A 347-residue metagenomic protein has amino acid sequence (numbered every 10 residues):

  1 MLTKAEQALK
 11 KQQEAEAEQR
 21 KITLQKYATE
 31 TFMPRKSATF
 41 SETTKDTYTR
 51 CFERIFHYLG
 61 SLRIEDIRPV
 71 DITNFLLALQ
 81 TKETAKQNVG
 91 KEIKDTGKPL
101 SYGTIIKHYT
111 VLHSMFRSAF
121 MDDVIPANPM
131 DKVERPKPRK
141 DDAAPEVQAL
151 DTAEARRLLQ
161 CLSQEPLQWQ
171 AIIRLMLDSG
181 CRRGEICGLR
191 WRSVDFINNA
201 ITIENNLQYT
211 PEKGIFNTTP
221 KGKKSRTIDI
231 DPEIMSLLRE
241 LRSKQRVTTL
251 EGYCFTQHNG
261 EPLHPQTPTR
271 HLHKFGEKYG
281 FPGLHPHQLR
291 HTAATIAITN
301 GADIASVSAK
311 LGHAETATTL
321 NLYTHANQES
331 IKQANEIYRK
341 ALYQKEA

Functional and structural regions predicted by a protein language model:
M1-D66, V70-T73, S243-L250: N-terminal DNA-binding module of tyrosine recombinases/phage integrases
L62-Q80, D131-P136: Short, conserved phosphate-binding/catalytic loop or strand-edge motifs used in phosphoryl-/nucleotidyl-transfer
T81-P99, I215-N217: Intrinsically disordered, low-complexity Ser/Thr- and acidic-rich flexible linkers and loops, especially at boundaries
V89, D95-Y102, I106-T110, M121 (+6 more regions): Basic, Lys/Arg- and aromatic-enriched nucleic-acid-binding interface segment
D141, L207, L311-I337: Catalytic-site neighborhood detector that most strongly recognizes the C-terminal catalytic loop/helix of tyrosine
Q160, N198, P211, F216-I234 (+2 more regions): C-terminal secondary-structure termini that scaffold catalytic or DNA-interacting sites
Q160-Q170, S179, I228, K244-Y253 (+3 more regions): Short, basic (Lys/Arg/His-rich) helix/loop patches that form interaction surfaces in the mid-to-C-terminal regions
S193-A200, G283, A302-T324: Short, polar N-cap/turn motifs at the start of nucleic acid-interacting alpha helices
